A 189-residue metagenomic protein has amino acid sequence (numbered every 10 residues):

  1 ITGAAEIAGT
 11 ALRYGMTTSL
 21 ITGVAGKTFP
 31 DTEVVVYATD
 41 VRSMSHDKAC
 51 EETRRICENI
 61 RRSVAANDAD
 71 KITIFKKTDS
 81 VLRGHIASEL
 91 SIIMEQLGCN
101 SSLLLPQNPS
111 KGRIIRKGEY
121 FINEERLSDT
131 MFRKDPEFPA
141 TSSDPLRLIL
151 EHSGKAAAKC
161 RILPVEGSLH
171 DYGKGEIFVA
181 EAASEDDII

Functional and structural regions predicted by a protein language model:
I1-D31, L105-S110: N-terminal basic/disordered segments at the start of proteins
A5-A8, D47-C50, I86-L90: Conserved strand-to-helix beginnings and helix N-cap segments that scaffold or border functional pockets
T17-I21, E33, C57-I74, T78-I188: Cap/lid and interdomain-hinge subdomains that line or gate substrate/regulatory clefts in soluble alpha/beta enzymes
V24, S45-R62: Glycine-rich, highly charged phosphate/nucleotide-binding loops
A25-K48: N-terminal beta-loop-helix "entrance" segment that forms/cooperates in small-molecule cofactor or anionic ligand
F29-P30, E51-T53, A69: Chitinase-like catalytic core of GlcNAc-active glycosidases
D40-E51, K77-H85: Short coil/turn segments at secondary-structure boundaries
